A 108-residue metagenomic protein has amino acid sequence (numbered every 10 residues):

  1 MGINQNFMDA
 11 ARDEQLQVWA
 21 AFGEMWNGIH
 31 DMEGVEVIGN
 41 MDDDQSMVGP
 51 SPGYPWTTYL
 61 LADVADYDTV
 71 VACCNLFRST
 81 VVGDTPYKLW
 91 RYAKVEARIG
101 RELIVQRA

Functional and structural regions predicted by a protein language model:
M1-W56, V64-V70, R98-A108: Short S/T/G/P-rich N-terminal loop/turn motif that feeds into the first structured element of a domain
W56-T58, A93: Residues that flank catalytic or metal-binding motifs in active/ligand-binding sites
L60, V70-T80: Contiguous, function-dense segments enriched for cysteine-driven chemistry and partner/ligand-binding capacity
R78-W90: A common structural junction motif
K88-R98: Conserved His + Asp/Glu catalytic blocks
